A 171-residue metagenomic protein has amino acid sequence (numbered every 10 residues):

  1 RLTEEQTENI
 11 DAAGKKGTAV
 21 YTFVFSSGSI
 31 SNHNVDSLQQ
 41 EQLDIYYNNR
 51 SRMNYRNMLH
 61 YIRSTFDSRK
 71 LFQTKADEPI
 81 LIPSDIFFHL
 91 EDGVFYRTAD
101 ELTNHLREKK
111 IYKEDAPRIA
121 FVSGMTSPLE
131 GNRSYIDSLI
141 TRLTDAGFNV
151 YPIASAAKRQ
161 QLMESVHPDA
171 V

Functional and structural regions predicted by a protein language model:
R1-V171: An N-terminal assembly and electron-transfer interface module characteristic of large anaerobic redox and radical
